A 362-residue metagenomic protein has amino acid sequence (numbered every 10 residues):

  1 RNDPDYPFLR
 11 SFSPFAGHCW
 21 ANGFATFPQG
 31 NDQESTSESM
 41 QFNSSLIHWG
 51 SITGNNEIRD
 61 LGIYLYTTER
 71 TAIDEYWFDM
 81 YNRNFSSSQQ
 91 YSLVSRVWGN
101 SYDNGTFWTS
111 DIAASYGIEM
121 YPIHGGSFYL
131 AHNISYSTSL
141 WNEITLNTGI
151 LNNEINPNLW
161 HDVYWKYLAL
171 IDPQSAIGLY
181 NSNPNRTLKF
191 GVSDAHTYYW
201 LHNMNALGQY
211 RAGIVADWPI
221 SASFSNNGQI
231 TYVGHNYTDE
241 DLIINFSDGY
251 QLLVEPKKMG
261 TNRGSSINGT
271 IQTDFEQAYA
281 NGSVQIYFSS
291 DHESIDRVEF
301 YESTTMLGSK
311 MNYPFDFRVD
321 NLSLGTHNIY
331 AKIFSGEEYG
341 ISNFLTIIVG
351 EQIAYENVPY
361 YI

Functional and structural regions predicted by a protein language model:
R1-G17, T53, Y64-R263: Ser/Thr/Asn(+Pro)-rich, low-complexity disordered segments
S13-E34: Acidic/His metal-coordination segments adjacent to aromatic residues that form catalytic metal sites in metalloenzymes
Q29-N31, I47, P219-A222, I230-Y232 (+1 more regions): Generic recognition of flexible, low-complexity loop/linker segments
E34-Q41: Aromatic- and histidine-enriched alpha-helix N-cap/loop-to-helix transition segments that scaffold the rims
M40, I230-Y232, V298: Residue-level detector of short, conserved catalytic/binding motifs and their immediate flanks
L46-D60: Inter-helical turn/loop segments and adjacent helix faces that build the functional surface of alpha-helical bundle
G264-Y355: Long, low-complexity serine/threonine/glycine- and acidic-rich segments characteristic of extracellular
Y355-I362: Extracellular carbohydrate-recognition regions
